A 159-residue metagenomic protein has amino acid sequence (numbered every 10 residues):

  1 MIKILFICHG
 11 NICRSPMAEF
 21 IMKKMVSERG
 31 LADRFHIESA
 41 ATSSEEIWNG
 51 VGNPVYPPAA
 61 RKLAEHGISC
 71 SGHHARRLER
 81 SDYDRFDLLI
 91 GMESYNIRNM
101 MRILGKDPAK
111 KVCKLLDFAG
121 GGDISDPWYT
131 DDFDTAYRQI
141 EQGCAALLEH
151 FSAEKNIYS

Functional and structural regions predicted by a protein language model:
M1-D84, E149-S159: Conserved active-site segments centered on acidic
S15, M92-E93: Replace "coordinates the UDP/GDP/TDP-sugar" with "coordinates nucleotide-activated sugar donors
D82, L88, S94-S159: Phosphate-binding/catalytic loops
